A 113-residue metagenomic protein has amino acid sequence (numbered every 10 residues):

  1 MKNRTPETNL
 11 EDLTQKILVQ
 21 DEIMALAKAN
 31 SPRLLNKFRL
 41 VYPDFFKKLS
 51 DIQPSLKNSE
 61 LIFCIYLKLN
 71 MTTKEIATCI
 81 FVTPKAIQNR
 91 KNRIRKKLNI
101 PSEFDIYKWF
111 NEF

Functional and structural regions predicted by a protein language model:
M1-A27: N-terminal regulatory/sensing modules of transcriptional regulators
V19, A27-K28, P32-F113: Cytosolic nucleotide-binding catalytic cores of signal-transduction proteins
